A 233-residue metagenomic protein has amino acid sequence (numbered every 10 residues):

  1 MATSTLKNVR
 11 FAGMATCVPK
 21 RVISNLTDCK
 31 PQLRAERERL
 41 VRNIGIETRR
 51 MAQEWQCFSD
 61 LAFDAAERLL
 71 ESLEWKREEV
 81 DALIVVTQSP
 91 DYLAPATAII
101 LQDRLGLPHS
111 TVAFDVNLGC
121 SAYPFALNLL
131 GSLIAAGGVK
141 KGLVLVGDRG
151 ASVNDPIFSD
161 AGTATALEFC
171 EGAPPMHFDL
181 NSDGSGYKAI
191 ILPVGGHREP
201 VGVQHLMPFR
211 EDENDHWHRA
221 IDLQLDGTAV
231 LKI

Functional and structural regions predicted by a protein language model:
M1-R50, A189: N-terminal amphipathic/basic leader segments beginning at the initiator methionine
T3-T5, D60-F63, E67-L70, V153-I233: Hydrophobic pocket-lining "lid/loop/helix" segments that shape and contact the acyl-thioester
C17, V86-Y92, N117-S121, V146-A151 (+1 more regions): Acidic, glycine-rich active-site loops and adjacent beta-strand->loop/helix elements that engage anionic groups
R37-N43, E47-D60, Q88-K141: Conserved catalytic cysteine-centered active-site region of acyl-thioester-dependent Claisen-condensing enzymes
L40, E78-V86, V112-D115, K140-G147 (+1 more regions): Beta-strand segments within the central parallel beta-sheet cores of soluble alpha/beta enzyme folds
A65-D81: Phosphate/pyrophosphate-binding loops at sites that engage ATP/ADP/AMP, CoA/4′-phosphopantetheine, polyphosphate
G131, A135-G162: Flexible, glycine-rich active-site loops centered on histidine and acidic residues that chelate a metal or position
